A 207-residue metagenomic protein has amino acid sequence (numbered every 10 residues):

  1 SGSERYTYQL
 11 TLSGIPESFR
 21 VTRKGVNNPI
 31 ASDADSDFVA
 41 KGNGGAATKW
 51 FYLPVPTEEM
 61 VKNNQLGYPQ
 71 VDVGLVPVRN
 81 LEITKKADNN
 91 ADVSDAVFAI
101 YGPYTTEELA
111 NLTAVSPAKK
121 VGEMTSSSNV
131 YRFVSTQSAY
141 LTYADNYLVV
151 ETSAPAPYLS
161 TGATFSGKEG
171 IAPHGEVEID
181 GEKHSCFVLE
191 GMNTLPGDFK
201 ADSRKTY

Functional and structural regions predicted by a protein language model:
S1-Y207: Solvent-exposed loop/turn and edge beta-strand elements of beta-rich ligand-binding domains
